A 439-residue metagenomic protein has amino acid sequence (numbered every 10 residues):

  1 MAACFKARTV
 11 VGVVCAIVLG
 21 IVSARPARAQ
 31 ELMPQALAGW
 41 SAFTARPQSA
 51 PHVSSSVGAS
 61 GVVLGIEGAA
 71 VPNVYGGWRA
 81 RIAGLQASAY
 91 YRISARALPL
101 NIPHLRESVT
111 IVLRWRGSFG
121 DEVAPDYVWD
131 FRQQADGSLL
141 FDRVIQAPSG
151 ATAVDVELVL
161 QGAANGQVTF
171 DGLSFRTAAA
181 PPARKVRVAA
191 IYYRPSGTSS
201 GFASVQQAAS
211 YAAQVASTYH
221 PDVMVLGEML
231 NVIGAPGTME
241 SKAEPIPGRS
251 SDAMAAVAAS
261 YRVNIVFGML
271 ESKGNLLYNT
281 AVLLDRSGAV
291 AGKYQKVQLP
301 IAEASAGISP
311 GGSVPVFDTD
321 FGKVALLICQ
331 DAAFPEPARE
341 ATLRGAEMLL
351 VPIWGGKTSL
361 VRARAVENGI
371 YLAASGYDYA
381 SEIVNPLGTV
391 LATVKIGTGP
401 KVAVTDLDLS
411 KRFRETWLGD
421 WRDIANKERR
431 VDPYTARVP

Functional and structural regions predicted by a protein language model:
V11-V22: Bacterial N-terminal signal peptides
S23, Q30-R184: Extracellular and organelle-lumenal recognition/adhesion modules and their flexible linkers in secreted
D136-V144, V316, G376-P439: C-terminal beta-strand edge segments of enzyme domains
A179-A189, V316-A325: Beta-strand-turn-beta hairpins that frame and shape the catalytic cleft of phosphate-ester-processing enzymes
P182-T198, F202: Short beta-strand segments enriched in small/hydrophobic residues
F202, Q206, S210-R286, R339 (+2 more regions): Cys-nucleophile CN-hydrolase/nitrilase-fold catalytic domain and related Cys-dependent amidase chemistry that acts on
I246-V266, K323, Q330-D406: CN hydrolase (nitrilase-like) catalytic-core segments centered on the catalytic cysteine and neighboring Lys/Glu
S272-R344, S359, E367, L418 (+1 more regions): Active-site catalytic loop in hydrolytic enzyme cores
